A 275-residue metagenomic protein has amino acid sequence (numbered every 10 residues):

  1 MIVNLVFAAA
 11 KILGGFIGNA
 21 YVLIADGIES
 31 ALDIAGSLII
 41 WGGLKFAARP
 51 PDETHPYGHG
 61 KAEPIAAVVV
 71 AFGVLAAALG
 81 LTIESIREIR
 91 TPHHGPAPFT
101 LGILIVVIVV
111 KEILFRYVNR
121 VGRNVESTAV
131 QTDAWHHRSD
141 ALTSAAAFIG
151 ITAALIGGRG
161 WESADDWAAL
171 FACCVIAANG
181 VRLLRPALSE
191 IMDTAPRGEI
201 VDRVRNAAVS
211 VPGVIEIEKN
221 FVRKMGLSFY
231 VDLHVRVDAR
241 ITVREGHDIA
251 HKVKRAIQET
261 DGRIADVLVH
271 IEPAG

Functional and structural regions predicted by a protein language model:
M1-E199, R203: Alpha-helical transmembrane cores and adjacent cytosolic helix/loop segments of polytopic membrane transporters
T54, H59-A62, N179-G275: Peripheral (non-transmembrane) domains and long loops of multi-pass membrane proteins
